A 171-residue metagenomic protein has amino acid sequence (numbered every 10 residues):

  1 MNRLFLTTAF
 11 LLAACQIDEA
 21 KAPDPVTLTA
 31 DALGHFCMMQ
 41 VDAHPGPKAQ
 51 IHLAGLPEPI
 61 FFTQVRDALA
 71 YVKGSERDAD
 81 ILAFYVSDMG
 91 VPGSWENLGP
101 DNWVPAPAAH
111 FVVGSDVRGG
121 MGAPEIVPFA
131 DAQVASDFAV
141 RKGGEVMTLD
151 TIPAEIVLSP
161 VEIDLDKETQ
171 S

Functional and structural regions predicted by a protein language model:
M1-A9: Sec-dependent signal peptide recognition, specifically the positively charged N-region followed immediately by
L11-A14: C-terminal motif of bacterial Sec signal peptides marking the signal peptidase cleavage site
Q16-E19: Bacterial signal peptide processing site
G34: Short cysteine-rich clusters marking metal-coordination/redox-active sites
M38: Cys/His-coordinated zinc-binding microdomains
A43-G46: Short, non-ligating residues that shape and space the ligands of small metal-coordination modules and catalytic
E58-L98, N102-W103: Mid-length scaffold segments of soluble, non-membrane domains
E96-I152: Beta-strand-rich cores of mature extracytoplasmic or soluble domains
